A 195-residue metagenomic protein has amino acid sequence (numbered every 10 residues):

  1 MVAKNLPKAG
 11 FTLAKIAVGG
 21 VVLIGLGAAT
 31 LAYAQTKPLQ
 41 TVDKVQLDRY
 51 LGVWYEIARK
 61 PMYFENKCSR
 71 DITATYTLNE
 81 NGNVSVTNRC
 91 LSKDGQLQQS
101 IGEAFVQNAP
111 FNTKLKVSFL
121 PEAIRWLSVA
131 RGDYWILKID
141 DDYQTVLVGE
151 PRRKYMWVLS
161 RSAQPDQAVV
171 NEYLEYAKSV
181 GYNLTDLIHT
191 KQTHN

Functional and structural regions predicted by a protein language model:
V2-N195: A beta-rich soluble binding module of mature secreted/lumenal proteins
